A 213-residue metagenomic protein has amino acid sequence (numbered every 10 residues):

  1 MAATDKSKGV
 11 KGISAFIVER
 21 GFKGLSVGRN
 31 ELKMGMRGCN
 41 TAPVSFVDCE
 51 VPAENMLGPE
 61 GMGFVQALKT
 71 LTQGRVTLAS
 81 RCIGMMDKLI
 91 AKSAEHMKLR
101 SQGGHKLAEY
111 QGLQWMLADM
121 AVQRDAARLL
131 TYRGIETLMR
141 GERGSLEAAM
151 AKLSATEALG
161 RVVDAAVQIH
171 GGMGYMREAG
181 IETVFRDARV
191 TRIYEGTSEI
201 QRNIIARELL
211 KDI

Functional and structural regions predicted by a protein language model:
M1-V27: A short core secondary-structure module
A3-T4, R20, N30, M56 (+2 more regions): Intrinsically disordered, low-complexity segments enriched in polar/charged residues with Gly/Pro, especially when
K6-V10, M34-G38, K69: Solvent-exposed alpha-helices and their adjacent loops that cap or buttress functional pockets in soluble metabolic
V10-G12, V27-R29, A53-E60: Short, charged, solvent-exposed linker or helix-capping segments at domain edges/interfaces that act as flexible hinges
K11-R20, R37-C39, L78-M85, N203-I204: Low-complexity, flexible helical/coil segments
V18-P52: Flexible, small-/acidic-enriched active-site or ligand-binding loops
P43-S45, C49, P59-F64, L68-I213: Alpha-helical interface subdomain recognition
